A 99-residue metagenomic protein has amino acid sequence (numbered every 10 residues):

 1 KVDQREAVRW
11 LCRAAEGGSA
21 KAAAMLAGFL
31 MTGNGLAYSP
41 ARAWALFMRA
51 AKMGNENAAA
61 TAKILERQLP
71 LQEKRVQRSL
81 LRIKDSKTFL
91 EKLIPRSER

Functional and structural regions predicted by a protein language model:
K1-W10, A37-L46, E73-V76: Structural signature of tandem alpha-helical TPR/SEL1-like repeats, specifically the intra-repeat loop/turn
A7, A14-A15, A22, A50-A51 (+1 more regions): Small-residue (primarily alanine) positions within well-ordered alpha-helices, especially packing/interaction faces
R9, A24, G28, W44-A45 (+1 more regions): TPR/TPR-like alpha-solenoid signature
E16-A20, T32-N34, M53-N55, A62: Short helix-capping/linker turns of helical repeat alpha-solenoids
M25-T32, I64-Q68: Hydrophobic face of amphipathic alpha-helices that form TPR/SEL1-like repeat modules and related alpha-solenoid
P40-A41, K52, A60: Extended, hydrophobic interaction surfaces within ordered domains
N57-R99: Terminal, low-structured helical/coil segments at or just beyond the last alpha-helical repeat
